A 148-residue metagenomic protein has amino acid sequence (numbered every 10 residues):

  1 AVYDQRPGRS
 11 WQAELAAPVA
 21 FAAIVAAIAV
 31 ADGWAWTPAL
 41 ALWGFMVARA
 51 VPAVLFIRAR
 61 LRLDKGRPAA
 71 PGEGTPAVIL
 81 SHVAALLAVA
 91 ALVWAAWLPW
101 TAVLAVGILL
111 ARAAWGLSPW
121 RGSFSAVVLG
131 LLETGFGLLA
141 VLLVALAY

Functional and structural regions predicted by a protein language model:
A1-A13, F21-T37, I57: Internal transmembrane alpha-helix with an interfacial aromatic "cap," most often the third helix
A1-D4, V47-R62, L109-P119: Transmembrane alpha-helical segments that form the membrane-embedded catalytic/substrate-channel core of multi-pass
A1-V19, G66-L80, W115-G135: Interhelical loop and helix-boundary elements at the membrane-water interface of polytopic inner-membrane proteins
E14-V25, A48, V106, F136-L139: Mid-membrane cores of alpha-helical transmembrane segments in multi-pass membrane proteins, especially transporters
A23-G44, V89-A102, L142-Y148: Helix-coil boundary and interhelical linker segments in multi-pass alpha-helical membrane proteins
A35-W36, R58-G74, W94-A96, L117-A126 (+1 more regions): Juxtamembrane membrane-water interface segments of multi-pass membrane proteins, especially cytoplasmic-side
A48-L87: Solvent-exposed interhelical
S81-W120: Transmembrane helix-loop-helix
